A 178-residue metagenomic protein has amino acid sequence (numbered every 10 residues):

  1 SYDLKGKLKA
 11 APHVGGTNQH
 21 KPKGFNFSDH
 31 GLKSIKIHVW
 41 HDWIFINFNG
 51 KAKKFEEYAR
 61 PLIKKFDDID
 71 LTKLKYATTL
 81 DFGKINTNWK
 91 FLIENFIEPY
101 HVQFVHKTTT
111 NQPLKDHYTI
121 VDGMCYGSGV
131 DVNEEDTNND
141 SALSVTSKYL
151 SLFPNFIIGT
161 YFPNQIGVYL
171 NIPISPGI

Functional and structural regions predicted by a protein language model:
S1-N47, E57: Rieske [2Fe-2S] iron-sulfur-binding domain
I35-I178: C-terminal catalytic domain of Rieske-type non-heme iron oxygenases
